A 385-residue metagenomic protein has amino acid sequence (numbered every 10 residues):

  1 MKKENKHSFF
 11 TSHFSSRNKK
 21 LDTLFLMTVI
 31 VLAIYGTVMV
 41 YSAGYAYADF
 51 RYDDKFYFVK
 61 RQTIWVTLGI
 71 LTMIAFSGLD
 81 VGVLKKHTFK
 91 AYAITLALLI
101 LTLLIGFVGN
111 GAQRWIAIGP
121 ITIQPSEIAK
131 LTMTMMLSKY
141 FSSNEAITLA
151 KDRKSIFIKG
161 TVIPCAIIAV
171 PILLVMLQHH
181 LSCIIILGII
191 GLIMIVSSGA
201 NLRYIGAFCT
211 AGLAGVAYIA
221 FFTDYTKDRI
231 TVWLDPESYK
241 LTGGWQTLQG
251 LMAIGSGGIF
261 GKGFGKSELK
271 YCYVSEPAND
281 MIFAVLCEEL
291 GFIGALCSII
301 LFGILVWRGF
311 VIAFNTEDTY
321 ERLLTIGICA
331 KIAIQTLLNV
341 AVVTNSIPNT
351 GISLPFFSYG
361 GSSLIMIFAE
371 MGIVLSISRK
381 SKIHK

Functional and structural regions predicted by a protein language model:
M1-S15, L337-K385: A juxtamembrane structural motif centered on a specific transmembrane helix
F14-V29: N-terminal membrane topogenic signal
I30-I34, S42, D49-Q246, A284-N345 (+1 more regions): Hydrophobic alpha-helical transmembrane segments of multi-pass inner membrane proteins, especially in bacterial systems
I34-G36, G255-S256: Alpha-helical transmembrane segments of multi-pass integral membrane proteins
P120-T132, L177-H179, G258-G263, I352-M366: Glycine/serine-rich anion-binding loops at beta->alpha junctions that coordinate negatively charged ligand groups
H180-I185, K262-S267, P277-N279, L296 (+3 more regions): Transmembrane helix boundary and interhelical junction motifs in multipass membrane proteins
P236-N279, F283, L290-G294: TM-adjacent membrane-interface loops and short helices in multi-pass inner/ER membrane proteins
